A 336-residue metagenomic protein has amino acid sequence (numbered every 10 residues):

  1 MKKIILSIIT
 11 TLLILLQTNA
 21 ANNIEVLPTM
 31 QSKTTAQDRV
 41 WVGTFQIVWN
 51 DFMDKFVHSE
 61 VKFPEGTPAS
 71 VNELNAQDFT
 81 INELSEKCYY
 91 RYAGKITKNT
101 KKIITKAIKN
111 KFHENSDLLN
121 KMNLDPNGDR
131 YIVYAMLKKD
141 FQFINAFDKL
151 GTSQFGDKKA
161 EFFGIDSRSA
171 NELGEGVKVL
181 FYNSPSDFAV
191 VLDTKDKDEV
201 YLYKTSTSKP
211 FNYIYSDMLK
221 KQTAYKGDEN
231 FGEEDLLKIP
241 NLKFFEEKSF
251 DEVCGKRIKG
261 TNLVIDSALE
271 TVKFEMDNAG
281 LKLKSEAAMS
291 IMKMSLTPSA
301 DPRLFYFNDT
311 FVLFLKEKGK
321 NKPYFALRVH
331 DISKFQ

Functional and structural regions predicted by a protein language model:
M1-I4: Positively charged n-region of N-terminal signal peptides that target proteins for export
S7-L15: Bacterial N-terminal signal peptides
A20-Q336: Hydrophobic-core positions in well-structured secondary-structure elements of globular domains
